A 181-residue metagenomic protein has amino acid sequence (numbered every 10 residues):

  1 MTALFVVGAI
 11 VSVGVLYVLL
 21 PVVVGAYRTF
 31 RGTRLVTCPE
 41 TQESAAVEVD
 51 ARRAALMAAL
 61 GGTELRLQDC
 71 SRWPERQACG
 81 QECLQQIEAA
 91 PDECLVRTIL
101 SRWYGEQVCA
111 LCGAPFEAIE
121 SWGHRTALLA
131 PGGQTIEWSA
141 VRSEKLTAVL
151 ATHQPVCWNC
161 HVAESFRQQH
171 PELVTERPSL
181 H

Functional and structural regions predicted by a protein language model:
M1-A9: Feature marks short, highly hydrophobic, charge-poor N-terminal signal-anchor/signal peptide-like helices that anchor
G14-E43: Transmembrane-cytosolic junction motif
R31-R34, R66, R102-E106, L150-H153: Short metal-coordination and nucleic-acid-contact micro-motifs, chiefly zinc-binding Cys/His arrays
T37-A78: Acidic, Ser/Thr-rich low-complexity segments on the non-lumenal side of membrane proteins
C38, L67-C70, C109-C112, Q154-C160: Short cysteine-rich clusters marking metal-coordination/redox-active sites
Q42-A45, P74-Q77, C83, I87 (+3 more regions): Cys/His-rich microdomains that often coordinate metals
A51-G62, Q85-D92, R97-R102, H124-W138 (+1 more regions): Short cysteine/histidine-rich metal-coordination sites, predominantly Zn2+-binding motifs
W138-H181: Long, non-transmembrane cytosolic or organellar matrix-exposed soluble domains/tails of integral membrane proteins
